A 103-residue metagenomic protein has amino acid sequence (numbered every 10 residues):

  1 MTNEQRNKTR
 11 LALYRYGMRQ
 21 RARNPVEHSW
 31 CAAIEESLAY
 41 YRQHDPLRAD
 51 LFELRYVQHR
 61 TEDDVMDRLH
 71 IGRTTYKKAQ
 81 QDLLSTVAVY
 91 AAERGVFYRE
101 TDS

Functional and structural regions predicted by a protein language model:
M1-Q43, D63, V89-S103: N-terminal interaction/assembly modules
R42-D45, Q81: Alpha-helical hinge/cap motifs
L51-F52: A short pre-motif secondary-structure segment
Q58-T75: Helix-turn-helix DNA-binding module
H70-E93: DNA-recognition helix of helix-turn-helix
